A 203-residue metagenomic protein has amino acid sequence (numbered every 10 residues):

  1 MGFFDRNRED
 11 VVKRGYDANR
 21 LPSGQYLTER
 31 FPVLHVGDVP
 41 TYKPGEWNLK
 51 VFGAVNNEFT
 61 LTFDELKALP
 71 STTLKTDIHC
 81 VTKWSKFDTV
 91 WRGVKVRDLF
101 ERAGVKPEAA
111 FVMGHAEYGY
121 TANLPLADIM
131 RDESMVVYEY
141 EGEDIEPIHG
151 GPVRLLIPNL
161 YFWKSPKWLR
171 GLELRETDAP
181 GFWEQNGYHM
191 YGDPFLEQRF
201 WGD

Functional and structural regions predicted by a protein language model:
M1-L49, V55, R102-D203: Extended, aromatic/histidine-rich regions of cofactor-dependent oxidoreductases associated with respiratory
P32, T62-D64, K95-D98, E139: Short acidic (Asp/Glu) patches
G37-W91: A glycine-rich, hydrophobic loop/mini-helix early in the fold
T73-L124: Mid-length scaffold segments of soluble, non-membrane domains
